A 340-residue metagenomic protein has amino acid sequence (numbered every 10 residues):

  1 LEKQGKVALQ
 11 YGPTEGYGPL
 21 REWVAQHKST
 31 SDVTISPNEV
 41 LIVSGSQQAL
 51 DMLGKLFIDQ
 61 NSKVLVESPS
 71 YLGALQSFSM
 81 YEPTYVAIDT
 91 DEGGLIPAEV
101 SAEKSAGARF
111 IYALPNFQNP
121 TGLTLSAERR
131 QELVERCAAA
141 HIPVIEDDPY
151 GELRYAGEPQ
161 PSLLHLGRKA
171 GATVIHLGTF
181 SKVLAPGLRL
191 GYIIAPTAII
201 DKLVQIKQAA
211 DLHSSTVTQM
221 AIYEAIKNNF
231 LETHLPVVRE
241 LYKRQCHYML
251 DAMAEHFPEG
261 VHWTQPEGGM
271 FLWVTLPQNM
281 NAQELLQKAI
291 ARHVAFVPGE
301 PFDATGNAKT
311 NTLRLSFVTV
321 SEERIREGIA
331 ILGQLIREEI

Functional and structural regions predicted by a protein language model:
E2-H141, I145, G151-K169, Y242 (+1 more regions): Conserved core of the PLP fold type I
P149, L153, I290-R314: Conserved PLP cofactor-binding pocket of PLP-dependent enzymes
R168-E240: Conserved core segment of the aminotransferase class I/II
A170, A291, N307-I340: PLP-dependent enzyme catalytic core of the Aspartate aminotransferase-like
I194, W273-T275, S316-V318: Short hydrophobic/aromatic beta-strand micro-patches that form the beta-sheet surface supporting nucleotide- or nucleic
Y223, E240-L250, H262-T275, L285-K288: Conserved glycine-rich beta-strand-loop-beta hairpin in the small C-terminal domain of fold type I
M280-L285, E323-E327: Short, conserved charged micro-motifs
